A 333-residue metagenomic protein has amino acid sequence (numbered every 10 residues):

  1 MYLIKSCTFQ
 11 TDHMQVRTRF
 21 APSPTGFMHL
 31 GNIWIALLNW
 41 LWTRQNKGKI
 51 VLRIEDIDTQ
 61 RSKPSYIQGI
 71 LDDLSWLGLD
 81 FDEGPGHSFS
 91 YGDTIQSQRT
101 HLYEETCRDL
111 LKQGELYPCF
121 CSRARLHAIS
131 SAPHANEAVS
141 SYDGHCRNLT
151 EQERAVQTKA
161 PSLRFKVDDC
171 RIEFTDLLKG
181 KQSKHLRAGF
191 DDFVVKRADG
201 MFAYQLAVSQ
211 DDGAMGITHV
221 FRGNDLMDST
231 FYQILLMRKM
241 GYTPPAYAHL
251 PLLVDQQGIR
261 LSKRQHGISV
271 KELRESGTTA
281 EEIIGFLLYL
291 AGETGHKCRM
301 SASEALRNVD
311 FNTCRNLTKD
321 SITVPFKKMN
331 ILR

Functional and structural regions predicted by a protein language model:
M1-F27, Q45-I50, L77, R154-V156 (+3 more regions): Non-catalytic terminal extensions that flank enzyme cores
I4-S131, N224-D225, S229-Y242, A302: N-terminal Rossmann-like or analogous alpha/beta NTP/dinucleotide-binding catalytic cores that position adenine
H29, T59, G92-R99, Q205-Q210 (+4 more regions): Noncatalytic linker/hinge segments flanking ATPase motor cores
I67, T100, E104, R123-L126 (+7 more regions): Alpha-helix initiation and N-capping motif
D72, E105, A128, N148 (+4 more regions): Charged/polar, solvent-exposed surface patches and flexible loops
G92-D109, P133-S140, P161-D169, L290-E304: Short secondary-structure transition/capping segments
R123-S262, S269-R274, F326-R333: Active-site cores that bind ATP or allylic diphosphates and position pyrophosphate for catalysis
